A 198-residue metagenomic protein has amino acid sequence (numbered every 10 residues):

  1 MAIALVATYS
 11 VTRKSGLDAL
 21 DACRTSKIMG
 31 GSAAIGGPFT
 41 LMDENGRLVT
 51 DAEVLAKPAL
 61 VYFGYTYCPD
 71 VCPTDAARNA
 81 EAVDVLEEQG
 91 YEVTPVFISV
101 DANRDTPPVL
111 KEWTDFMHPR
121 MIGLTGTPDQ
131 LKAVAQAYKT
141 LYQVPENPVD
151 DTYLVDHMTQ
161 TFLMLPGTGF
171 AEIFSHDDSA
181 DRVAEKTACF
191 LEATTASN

Functional and structural regions predicted by a protein language model:
M1-P38, F190-A193, N198: N-terminal targeting signals for export/organelle localization
A34-G36, P58, D156-M158: Short, small/polar residue-rich loop motifs at catalytic or cofactor-binding pockets
F39-A59, V83: A short beta-strand-turn-helix
M42, I122-G126, Q143: Short acidic-hydrophobic, aromatic-tinged amphipathic segments that line or gate anion-handling sites
D51-D75, N79: Short active-site neighborhood of thiol/selenol oxidoreductases, capturing the structured segment around
L60-V61, P95, T161: Hydrophobic beta-strand anchors of alpha/beta hydrolase catalytic cores
T74-V134: Structural microenvironment flanking redox-active thiols in thiol-disulfide oxidoreductases
Q130-K186: Thiol/disulfide oxidoreductase modules built on the thioredoxin-like
